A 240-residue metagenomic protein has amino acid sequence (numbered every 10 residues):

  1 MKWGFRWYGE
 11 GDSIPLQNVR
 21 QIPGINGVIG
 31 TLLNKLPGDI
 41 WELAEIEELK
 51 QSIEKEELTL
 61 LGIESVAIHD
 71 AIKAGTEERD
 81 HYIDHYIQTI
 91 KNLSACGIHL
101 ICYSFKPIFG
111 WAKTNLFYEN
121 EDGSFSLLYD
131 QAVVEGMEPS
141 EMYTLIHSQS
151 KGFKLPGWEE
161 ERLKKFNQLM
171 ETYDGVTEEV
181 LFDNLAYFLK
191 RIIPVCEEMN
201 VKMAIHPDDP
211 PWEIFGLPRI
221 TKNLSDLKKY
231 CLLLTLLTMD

Functional and structural regions predicted by a protein language model:
W3-W7, N26-G30, L60-E64, I101-Y103 (+2 more regions): Hydrophobic faces of well-ordered beta-strands that scaffold small-molecule active sites in alpha/beta enzyme cores
G9-G11, N34, V66-A67, F105-F109 (+1 more regions): Active-site-proximal loop/turn and secondary-structure-junction residues that shape catalytic pockets, frequently
L16-G24, W41-L61, K91-A95, I193-N200 (+1 more regions): Acidic (Asp/Glu)-rich catalytic clusters
L32-E47, F109: Glycine-rich, proline-tolerant flexible connector loops at the mouths of alpha/beta enzymes
P37, A67-D84, F109-G123, F166-V176: Surface-exposed, active-site-proximal loop segments in enzymatic domains
D39-E45, G75-N92, L181-F188: Glycine-rich anion/phosphate-binding loops
K50-L61, S94-R162: Glycine-rich, aromatic-flanked loop segments that form ligand/cofactor-binding clefts across common enzyme folds
E135-E141, L145-D240: Acidic/histidine-rich catalytic cores of soluble enzymes
